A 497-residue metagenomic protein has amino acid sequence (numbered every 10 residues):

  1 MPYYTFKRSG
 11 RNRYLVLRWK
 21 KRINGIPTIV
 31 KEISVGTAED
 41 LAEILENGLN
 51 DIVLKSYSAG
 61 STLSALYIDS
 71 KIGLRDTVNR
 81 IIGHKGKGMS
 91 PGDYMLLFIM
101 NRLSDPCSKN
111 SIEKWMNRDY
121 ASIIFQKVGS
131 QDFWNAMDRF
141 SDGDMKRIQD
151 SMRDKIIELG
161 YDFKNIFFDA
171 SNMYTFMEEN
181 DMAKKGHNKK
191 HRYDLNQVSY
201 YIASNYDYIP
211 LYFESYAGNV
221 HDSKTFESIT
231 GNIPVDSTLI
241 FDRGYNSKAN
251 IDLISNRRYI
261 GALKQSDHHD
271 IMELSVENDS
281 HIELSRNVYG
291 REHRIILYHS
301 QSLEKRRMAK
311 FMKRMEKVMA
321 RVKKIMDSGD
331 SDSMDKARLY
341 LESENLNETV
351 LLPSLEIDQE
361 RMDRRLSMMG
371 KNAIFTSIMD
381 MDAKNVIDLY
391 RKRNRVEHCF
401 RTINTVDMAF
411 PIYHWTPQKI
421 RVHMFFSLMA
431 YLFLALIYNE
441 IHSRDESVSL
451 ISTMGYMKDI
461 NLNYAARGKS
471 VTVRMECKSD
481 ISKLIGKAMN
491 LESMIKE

Functional and structural regions predicted by a protein language model:
M1-E179, Y201-E214, N219, R361 (+1 more regions): Dynamic "connector" segments at or just before major functional cores
L17, I112, F167-D169, Y208 (+5 more regions): Conserved structural-core and active-site-/substrate-pathway-adjacent residues in large, well-folded domains of enzymes
G36, T416-I437: Basic, amphipathic alpha-helical segments enriched in Lys/Arg and hydrophobic/aromatic residues
G88, G92, S104, G129 (+8 more regions): Secondary-structure capping and boundary motifs in well-ordered enzyme cores
N196, E214-S215, N256-L389, G455-E497: An anionic, glycine-rich sequence signature occurring as long contiguous blocks
E214-N232: Active-site beta-loop-alpha junctions of metal-dependent nucleic acid enzymes, especially the RNase H-like/DDE
H221, I240-A249, Q265-H268, Q418-R421: Acidic, metal-coordinating catalytic cores used for nucleic-acid/nucleotide bond scission and strand-transfer chemistry
A383-Y413: Short amphipathic alpha-helical "interface-anchor" segments enriched in bulky aromatics
